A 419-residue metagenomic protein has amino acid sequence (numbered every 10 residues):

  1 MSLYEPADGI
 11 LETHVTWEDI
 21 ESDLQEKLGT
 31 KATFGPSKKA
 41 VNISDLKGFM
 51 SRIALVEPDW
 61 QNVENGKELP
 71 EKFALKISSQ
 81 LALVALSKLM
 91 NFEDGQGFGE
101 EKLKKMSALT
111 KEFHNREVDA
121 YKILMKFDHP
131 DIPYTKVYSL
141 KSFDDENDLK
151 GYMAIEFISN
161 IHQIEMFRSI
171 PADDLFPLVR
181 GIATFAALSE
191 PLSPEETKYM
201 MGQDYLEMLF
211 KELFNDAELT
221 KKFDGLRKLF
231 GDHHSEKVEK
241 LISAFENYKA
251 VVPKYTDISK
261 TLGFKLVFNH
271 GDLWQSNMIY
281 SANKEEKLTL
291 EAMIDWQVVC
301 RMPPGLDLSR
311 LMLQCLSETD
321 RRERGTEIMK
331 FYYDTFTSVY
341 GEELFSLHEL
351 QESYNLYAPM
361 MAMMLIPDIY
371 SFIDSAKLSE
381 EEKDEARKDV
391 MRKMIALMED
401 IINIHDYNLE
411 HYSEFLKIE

Functional and structural regions predicted by a protein language model:
M1-R52, D59-P70, L149, E196 (+5 more regions): Regulatory N- and C-terminal appendages and interdomain linkers associated with kinase/kinase-like NTP transferase
S2, E112, I161-H270, I279-K287 (+4 more regions): ATP-dependent phospho-/nucleotidyl transfer catalytic cores
D19, D23, D119-L124, G181-T184 (+3 more regions): Amphipathic alpha-helical segments that form well-ordered structural scaffolds and often line/cohere around active
D45-E218, P304, G341: Conserved ATP-binding subdomain of kinase catalytic cores across diverse folds
F73, M153, V267, T289-A292: Protein kinase-like catalytic core scaffold
L75, G271, I294: Active-site flanking residues adjacent to catalytic metal/cofactor-binding acidic residues
D119, V298-G341, M360-E380, A396: Active-site activation/catalytic loop segments of kinase-like enzymes and analogous catalytic loops in related
W274-Q314: Catalytic activation segment of kinase domains across protein kinase-like and atypical kinase folds
